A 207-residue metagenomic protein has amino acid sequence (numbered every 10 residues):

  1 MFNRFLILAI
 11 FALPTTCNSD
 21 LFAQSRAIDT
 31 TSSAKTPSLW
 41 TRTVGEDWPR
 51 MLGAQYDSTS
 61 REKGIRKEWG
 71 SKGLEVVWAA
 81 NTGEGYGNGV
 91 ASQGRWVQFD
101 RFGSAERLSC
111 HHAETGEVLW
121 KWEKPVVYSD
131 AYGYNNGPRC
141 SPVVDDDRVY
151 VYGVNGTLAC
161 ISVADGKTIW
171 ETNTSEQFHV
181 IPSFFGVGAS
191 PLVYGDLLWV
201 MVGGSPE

Functional and structural regions predicted by a protein language model:
M1-R4: Positively charged n-region of N-terminal signal peptides that target proteins for export
L6-T16: Bacterial N-terminal signal peptides
N18-D20: Intrinsic-disorder-associated, low-complexity terminal segments enriched in Asp/Asn/His/Tyr and depleted of Lys/Arg
F22-E207: Noncatalytic, solvent-exposed loop/strand surfaces of beta-propeller-type extracellular/periplasmic domains
